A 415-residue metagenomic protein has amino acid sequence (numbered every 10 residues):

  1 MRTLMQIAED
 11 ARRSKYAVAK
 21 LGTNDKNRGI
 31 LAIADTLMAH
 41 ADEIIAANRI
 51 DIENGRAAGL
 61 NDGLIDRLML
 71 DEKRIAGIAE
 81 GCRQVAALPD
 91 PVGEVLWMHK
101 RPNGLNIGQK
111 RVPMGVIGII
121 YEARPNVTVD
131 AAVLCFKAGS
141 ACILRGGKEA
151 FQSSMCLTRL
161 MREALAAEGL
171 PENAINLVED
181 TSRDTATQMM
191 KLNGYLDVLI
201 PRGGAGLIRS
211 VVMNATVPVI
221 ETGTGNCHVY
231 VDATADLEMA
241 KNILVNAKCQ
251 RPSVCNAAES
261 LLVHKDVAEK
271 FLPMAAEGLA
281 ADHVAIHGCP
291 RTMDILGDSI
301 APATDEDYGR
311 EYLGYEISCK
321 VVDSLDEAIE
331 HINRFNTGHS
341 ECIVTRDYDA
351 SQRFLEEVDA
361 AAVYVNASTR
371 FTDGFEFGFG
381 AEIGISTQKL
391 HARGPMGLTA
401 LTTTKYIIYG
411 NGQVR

Functional and structural regions predicted by a protein language model:
M1-I107: N-terminal Rossmann-like NAD(P)+-binding subdomain of aldehyde/semialdehyde dehydrogenases
R2-T3, A123-R124, D130-A138, L160 (+3 more regions): ALDH superfamily catalytic-core signature
S14-L21, T36-H40, A47, D51 (+14 more regions): Change "in soluble alpha/beta enzymes" to "in soluble alpha/beta proteins
A19-K20, A233, V321, V344: A structural signal for short, well-ordered beta-strand elements
T23-N27, V92, G169-I175, Q250-A257 (+4 more regions): Flexible, glycine/charged-enriched surface loops at secondary-structure junctions
A87, L96-E238: Rossmann-like NAD(P) dinucleotide-binding subdomain of oxidoreductase/dehydrogenase enzymes
T304-R415: Conserved C-terminal structural/oligomerization subdomain of aldehyde/semialdehyde dehydrogenase
